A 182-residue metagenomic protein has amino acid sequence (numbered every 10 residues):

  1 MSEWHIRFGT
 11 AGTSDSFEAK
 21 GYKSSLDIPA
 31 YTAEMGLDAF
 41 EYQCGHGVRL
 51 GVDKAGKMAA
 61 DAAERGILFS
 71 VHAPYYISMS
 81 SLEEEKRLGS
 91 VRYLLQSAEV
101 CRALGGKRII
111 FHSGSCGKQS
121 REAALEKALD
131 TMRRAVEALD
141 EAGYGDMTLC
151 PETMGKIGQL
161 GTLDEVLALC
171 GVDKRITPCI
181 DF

Functional and structural regions predicted by a protein language model:
M1-A73, I77-Q96: N-terminal pre-domain/capping segments
A63-E64, S80-I180: Active-site acidic/histidine proton-transfer and metal-coordination neighborhood in alpha/beta enzyme cores
H72, D181-F182: Conserved acidic functional residues
